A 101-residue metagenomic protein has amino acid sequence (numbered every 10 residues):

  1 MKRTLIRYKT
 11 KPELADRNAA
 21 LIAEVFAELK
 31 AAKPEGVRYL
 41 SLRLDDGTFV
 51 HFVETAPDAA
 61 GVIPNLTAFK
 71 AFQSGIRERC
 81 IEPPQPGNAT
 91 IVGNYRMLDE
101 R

Functional and structural regions predicted by a protein language model:
K2-K9, V50-H51: Active-site-flanking beta-strand signature of metal-NTP-handling nucleotidyl enzymes and homologous cyclase-like
R3, R38-Y39: Short hydrophobic/aromatic beta-strand element in the GNAT-like acyltransferase core that lines or flanks the acyl-donor
R7, N88-I91: Short amphipathic
K9-A20: Short, surface-exposed ligand-recognition loops at beta-strand->loop->(often short) alpha-helix junctions that present
T10-P12, T55-P57, G93: Non-catalytic surface loops within mature trypsin-like serine protease
E24, E28-R38, E54-N88: An amphipathic, aromatic/His-enriched active-site/gating alpha helix that lines ligand/cofactor pockets
S41-D46: A short beta-turn/loop motif at secondary-structure boundaries
T90-R101: Short, low-order "capping/linker" segments at domain edges
